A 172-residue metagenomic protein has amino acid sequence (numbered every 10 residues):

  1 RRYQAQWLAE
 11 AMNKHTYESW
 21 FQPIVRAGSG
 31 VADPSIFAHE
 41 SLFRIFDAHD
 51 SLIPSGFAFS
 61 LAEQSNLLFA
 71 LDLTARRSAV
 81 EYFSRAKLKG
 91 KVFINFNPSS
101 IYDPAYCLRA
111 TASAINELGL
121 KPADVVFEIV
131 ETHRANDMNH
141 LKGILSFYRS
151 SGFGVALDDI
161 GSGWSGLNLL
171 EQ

Functional and structural regions predicted by a protein language model:
R2-A5, A105-L108, M138, G163-L167: Structural motif corresponding to alpha-helix initiation and N-cap regions
R2-S60: Active-site core of bacterial EAL-family cyclic-dinucleotide phosphodiesterase domains
N13, E63, S84, L88 (+3 more regions): Residue-level signal for alpha-helix termini/capping positions
T16-E18, A38-E40, K91-N95, D124-E128 (+1 more regions): Structural preference for beta-strand elements that scaffold enzyme active sites
D47-L52, R76, V80, D159: Short acidic-capped amphipathic helix/loop micro-motif used as an active-site/signal-coupling element
F69-H140: Catalytic core of bacterial c-di-GMP phosphodiesterases, primarily the EAL and HD-GYP domains, capturing alpha-helical
I115-Q172: The catalytic core of metal-dependent phosphodiesterases that act on cyclic dinucleotides
